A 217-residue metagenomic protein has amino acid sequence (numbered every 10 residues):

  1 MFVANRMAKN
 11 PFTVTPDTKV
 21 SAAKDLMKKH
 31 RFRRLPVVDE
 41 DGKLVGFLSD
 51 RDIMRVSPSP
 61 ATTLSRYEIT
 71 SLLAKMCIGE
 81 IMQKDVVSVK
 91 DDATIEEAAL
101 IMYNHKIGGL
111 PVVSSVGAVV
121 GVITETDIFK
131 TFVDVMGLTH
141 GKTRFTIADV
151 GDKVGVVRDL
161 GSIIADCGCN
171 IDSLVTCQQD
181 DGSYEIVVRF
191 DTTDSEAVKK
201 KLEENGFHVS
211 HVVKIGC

Functional and structural regions predicted by a protein language model:
M1-N10, D50-V87, T94, A99-Y103 (+2 more regions): Tandem CBS (Bateman) regulatory domains
F2-S49, S57-S59: Basic, Lys/Arg-rich alpha-helical nucleic-acid-recognition elements, primarily the DNA-binding modules of transcription
V14, V89-K90: Short acidic-hydrophobic, aromatic-tinged amphipathic segments that line or gate anion-handling sites
M27, L35-D52, M102, L110-T126 (+1 more regions): A glycine-centered beta-loop-beta connector
R33, G108, N170: Short acidic/polar active-site loop segments enriched in Thr and Asp
C177-E185, V213-C217: Short proline/glycine- and acidic-rich turn/helix-capping motifs at secondary-structure junctions
E185-T192: Short basic, glycine-rich beta-strand/loop surfaces that mediate nucleic-acid
